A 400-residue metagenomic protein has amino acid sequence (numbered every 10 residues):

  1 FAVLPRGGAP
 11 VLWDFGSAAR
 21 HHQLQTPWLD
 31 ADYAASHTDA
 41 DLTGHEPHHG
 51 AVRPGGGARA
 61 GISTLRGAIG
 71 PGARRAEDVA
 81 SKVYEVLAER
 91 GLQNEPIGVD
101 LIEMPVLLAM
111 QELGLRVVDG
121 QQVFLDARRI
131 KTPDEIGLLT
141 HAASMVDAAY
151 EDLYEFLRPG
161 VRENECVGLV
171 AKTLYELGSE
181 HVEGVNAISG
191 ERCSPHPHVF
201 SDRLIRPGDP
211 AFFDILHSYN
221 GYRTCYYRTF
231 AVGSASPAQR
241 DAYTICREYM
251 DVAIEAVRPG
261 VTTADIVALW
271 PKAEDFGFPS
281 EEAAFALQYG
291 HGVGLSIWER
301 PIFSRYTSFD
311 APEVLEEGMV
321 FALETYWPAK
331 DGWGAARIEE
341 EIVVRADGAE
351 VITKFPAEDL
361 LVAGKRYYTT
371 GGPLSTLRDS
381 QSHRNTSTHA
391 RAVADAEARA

Functional and structural regions predicted by a protein language model:
F1-A400: Active-site neighborhoods and metal-handling regions in enzymes and metal-associated proteins
